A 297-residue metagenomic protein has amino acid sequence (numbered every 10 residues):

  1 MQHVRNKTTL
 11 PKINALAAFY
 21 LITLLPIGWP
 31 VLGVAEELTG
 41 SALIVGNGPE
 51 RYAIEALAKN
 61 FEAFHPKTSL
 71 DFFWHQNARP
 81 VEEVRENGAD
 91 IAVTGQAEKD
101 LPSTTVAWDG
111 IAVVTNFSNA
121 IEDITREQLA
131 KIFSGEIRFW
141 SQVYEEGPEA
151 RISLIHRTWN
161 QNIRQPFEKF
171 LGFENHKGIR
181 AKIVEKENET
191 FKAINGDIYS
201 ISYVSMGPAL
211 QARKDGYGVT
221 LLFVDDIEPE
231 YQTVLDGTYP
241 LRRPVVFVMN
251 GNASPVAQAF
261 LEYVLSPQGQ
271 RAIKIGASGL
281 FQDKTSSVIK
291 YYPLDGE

Functional and structural regions predicted by a protein language model:
M1-K12: N-terminal secretory signal peptides that target proteins for export/translocation
H3-V4, Y20-L21, V204, Y292-P293: Compositionally biased, intrinsically disordered low-complexity regions enriched in proline and serine
R5, L16-F19, L43: Intrinsic disorder/low-complexity segments
K12, A17, V288-I289: Composition-driven detection of intrinsically disordered, low-complexity segments
A17-P30: Bacterial N-terminal signal peptides
G33-A78, E82-E86, A92-D109, V114-E297: Exported/periplasmic ABC-transporter solute-binding proteins
